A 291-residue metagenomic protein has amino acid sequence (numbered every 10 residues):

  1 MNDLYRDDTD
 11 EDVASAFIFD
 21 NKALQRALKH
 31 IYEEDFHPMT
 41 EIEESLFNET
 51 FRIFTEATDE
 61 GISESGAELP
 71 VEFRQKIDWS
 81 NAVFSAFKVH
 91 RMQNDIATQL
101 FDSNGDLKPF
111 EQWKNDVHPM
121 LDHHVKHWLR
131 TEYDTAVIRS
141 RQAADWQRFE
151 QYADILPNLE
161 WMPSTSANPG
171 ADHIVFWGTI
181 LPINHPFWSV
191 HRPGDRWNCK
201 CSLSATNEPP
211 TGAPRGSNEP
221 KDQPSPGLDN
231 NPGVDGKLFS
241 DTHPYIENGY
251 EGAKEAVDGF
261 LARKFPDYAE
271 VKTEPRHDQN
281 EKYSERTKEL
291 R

Functional and structural regions predicted by a protein language model:
M1-L121, N207-R291: N-terminal leader/targeting and assembly helices and adjacent pre-domain segments
E56, S63, G105-D106, K126 (+3 more regions): Intrinsically disordered or highly flexible coil/loop and linker segments, enriched in small and charged/polar residues
D102, E111-W113, H118-T135, R139-I155: Internal glycine-rich, Lys/Arg-flanked active-site/core loops of soluble domains
A136-P209: Conserved short secondary-structure elements within globular domains
